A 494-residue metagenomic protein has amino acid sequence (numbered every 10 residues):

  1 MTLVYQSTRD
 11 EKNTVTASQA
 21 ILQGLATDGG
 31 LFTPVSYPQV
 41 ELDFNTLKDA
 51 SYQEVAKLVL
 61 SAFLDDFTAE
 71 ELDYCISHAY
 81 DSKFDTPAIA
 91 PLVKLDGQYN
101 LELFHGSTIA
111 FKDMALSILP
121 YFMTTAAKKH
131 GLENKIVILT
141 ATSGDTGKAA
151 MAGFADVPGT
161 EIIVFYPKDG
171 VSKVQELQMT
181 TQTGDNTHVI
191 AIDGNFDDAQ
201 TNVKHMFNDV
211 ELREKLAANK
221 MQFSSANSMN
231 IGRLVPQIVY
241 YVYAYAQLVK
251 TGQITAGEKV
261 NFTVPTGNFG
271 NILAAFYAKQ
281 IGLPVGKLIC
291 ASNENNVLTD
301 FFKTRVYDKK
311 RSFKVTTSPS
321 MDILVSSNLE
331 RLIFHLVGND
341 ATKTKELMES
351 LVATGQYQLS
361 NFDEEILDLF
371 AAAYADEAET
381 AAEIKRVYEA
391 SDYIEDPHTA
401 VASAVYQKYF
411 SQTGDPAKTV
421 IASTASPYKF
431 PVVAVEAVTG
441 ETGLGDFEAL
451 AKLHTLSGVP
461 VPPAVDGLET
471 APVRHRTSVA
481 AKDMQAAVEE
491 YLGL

Functional and structural regions predicted by a protein language model:
M1-L494: PLP-dependent amino-acid enzyme catalytic core
